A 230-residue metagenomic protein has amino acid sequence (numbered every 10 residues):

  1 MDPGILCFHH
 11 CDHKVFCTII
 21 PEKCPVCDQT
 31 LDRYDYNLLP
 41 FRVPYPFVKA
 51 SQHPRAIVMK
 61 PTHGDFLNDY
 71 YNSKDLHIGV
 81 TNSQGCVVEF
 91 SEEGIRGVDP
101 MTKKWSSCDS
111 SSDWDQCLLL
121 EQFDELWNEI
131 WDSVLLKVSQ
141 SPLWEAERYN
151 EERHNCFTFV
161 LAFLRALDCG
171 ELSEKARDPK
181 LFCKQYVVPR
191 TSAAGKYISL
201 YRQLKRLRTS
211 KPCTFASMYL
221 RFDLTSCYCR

Functional and structural regions predicted by a protein language model:
D2-H10, C17-Q29, Y34, S139-R230: Activation targets extended, charge/polar-rich intrinsically disordered C-terminal tails
H9-C11, F41-P46, H63-N68, N72-L76 (+1 more regions): Eukaryotic intrinsically disordered and solvent-exposed regulatory patches
D12-I19, P46-A50, Y71, F123-L126 (+1 more regions): Short amphipathic alpha-helical molecular recognition features
P25-M59: Disordered, polybasic Ser/Thr-rich segments at the N-terminal boundary of pleckstrin homology
Y34-L39, Q52-A56, G64, S133-Q140 (+1 more regions): Residue-level signal for well-ordered alpha-helical segments
Y36, A50-E121: Glycine-rich catalytic cores of cysteine/serine-nucleophile enzymes that process amide/ester linkages in cell-envelope
D109-V160: Aromatic/basic micro-patches that form nucleic-acid/chromatin recognition or nuclease catalytic surfaces
